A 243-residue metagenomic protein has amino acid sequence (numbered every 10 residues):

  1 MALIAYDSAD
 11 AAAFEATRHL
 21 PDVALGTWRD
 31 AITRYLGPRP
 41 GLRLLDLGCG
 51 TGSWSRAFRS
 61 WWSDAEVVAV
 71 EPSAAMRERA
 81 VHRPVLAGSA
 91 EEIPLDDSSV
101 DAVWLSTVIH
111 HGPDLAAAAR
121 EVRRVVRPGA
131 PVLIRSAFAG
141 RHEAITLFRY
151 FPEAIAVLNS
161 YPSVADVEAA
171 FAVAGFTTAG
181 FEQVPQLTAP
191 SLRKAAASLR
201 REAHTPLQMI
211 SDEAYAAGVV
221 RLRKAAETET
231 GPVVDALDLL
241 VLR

Functional and structural regions predicted by a protein language model:
M1-R39, S53-A57, W61, M76 (+1 more regions): Conserved class I S-adenosyl-L-methionine
P21, S53, A179-R243: Conserved Class I S-adenosyl-L-methionine
L45-E92: Class I SAM-dependent methyltransferase SAM/SAH-binding core
W104: A conserved beta-strand element that flanks and buttresses the S-adenosyl-L-methionine
T107-V108: Short catalytic micro-motifs in class I SAM-dependent methyltransferases
A116-P128: A short glycine-rich, Lys/Arg-flanked "PGG" loop and its adjoining helix->strand segment in the class I
P131-P162: Conserved class I S-adenosyl-L-methionine
N159-A174: Short alpha-helix
